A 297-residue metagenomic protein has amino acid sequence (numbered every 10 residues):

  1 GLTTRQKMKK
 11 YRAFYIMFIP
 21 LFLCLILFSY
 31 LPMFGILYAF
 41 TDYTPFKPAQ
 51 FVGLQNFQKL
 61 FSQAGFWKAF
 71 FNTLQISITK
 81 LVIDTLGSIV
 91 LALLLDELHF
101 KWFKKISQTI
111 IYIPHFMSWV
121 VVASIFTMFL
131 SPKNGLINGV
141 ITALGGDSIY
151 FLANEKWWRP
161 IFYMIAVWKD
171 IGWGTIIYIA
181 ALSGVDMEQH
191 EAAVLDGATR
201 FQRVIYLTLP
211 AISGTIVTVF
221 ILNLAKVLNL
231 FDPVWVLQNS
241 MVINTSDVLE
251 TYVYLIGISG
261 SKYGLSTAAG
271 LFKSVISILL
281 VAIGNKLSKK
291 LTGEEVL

Functional and structural regions predicted by a protein language model:
G1-L2: Membrane-interfacial, low-structure loops and terminal tails that flank and connect transmembrane helices in multi-pass
K7-L297: A structural signal for multi-pass alpha-helical bundles of membrane permease subunits that mediate small-molecule
